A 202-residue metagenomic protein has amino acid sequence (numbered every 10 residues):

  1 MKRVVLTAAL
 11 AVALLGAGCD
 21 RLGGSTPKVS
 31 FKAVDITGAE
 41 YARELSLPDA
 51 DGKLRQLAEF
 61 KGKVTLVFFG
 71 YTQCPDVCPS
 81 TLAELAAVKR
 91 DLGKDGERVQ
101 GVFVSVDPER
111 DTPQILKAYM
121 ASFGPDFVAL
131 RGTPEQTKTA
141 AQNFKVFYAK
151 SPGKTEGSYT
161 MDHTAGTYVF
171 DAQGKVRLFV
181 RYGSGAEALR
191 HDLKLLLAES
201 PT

Functional and structural regions predicted by a protein language model:
M1-P48, L196-T202: N-terminal targeting signals for export/organelle localization
D49-A50, D171: Short, acidic, Ser/Thr-enriched surface-loop or helix-capping motifs
R55-Q56, R177: Generic structural signal for well-ordered beta-strand positions
L57-L85: Short active-site neighborhood of thiol/selenol oxidoreductases, capturing the structured segment around
V64, Y71, K89-G96, F123 (+5 more regions): Sec/Tat-exported extracytoplasmic proteins
L66-V67, G101, T167: Hydrophobic beta-strand anchors of alpha/beta hydrolase catalytic cores
S80-A140: Structural microenvironment flanking redox-active thiols in thiol-disulfide oxidoreductases
Q136-D192: Thiol/disulfide oxidoreductase modules built on the thioredoxin-like
